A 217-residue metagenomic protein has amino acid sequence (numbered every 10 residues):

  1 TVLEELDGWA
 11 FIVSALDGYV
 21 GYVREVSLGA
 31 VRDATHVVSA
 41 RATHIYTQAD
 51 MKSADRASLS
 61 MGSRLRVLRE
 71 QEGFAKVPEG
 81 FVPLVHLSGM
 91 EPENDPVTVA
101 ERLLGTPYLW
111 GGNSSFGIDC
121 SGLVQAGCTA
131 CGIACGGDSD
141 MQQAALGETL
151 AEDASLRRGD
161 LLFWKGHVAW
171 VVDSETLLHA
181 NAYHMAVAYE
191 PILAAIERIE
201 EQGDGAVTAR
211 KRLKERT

Functional and structural regions predicted by a protein language model:
T1-D7, V13-H44, D50, R64 (+1 more regions): Boundary regions of SH3-family modules and the immediately adjacent low-complexity/disordered segments in eukaryotic
V38-D50, S139-L150: Short, structured beta-strand/loop micro-motifs enriched in basic residues and often containing a Trp
A49-M61, E152: SH3/SH3-like (including bacterial SH3b) beta-barrel domains that bind proline-rich motifs or cell-wall ligands
L59, S155-L156, L162-F163: Short, well-ordered loop/turn sites that connect or cap secondary structure elements
P107, G112-N113, K165-H167, H179-A186: Active-site loop architecture of trypsin-fold serine endopeptidases
Y108-L156: Catalytic cysteine-centered active-site loop
T149-L150, D173-T217: Aromatic- and glycine-rich peptidoglycan recognition patches
L161, G166-T176: Catalytic nucleophile-His microenvironment captured as a short glycine-rich beta-strand/loop that brackets
